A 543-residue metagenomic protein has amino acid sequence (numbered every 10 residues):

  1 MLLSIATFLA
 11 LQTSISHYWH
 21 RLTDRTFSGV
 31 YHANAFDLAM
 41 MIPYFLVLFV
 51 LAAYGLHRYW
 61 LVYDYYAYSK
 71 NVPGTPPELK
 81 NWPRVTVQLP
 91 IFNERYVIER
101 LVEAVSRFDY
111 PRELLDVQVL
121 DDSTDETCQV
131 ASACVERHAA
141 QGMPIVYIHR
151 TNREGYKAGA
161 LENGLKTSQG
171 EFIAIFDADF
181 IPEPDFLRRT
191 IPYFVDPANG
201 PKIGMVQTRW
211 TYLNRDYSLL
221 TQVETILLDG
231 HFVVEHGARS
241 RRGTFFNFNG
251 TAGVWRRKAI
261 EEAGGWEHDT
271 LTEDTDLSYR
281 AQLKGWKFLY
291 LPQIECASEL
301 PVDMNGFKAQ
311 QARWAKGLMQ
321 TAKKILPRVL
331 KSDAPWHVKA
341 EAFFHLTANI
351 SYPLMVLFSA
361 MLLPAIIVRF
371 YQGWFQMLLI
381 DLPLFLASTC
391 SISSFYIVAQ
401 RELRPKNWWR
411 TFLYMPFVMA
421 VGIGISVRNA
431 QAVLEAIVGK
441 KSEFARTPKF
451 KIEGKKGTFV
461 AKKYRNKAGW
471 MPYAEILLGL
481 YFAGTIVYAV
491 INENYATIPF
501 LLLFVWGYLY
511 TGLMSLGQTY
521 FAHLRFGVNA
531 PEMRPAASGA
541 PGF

Functional and structural regions predicted by a protein language model:
I5-A33: Low-complexity, acidic polar-rich segments
W60-L114: N-terminal signal-anchor transmembrane helix
Y65-A67, P76-L79, A348-E443, K449 (+1 more regions): Membrane-embedded multi-pass helical conduit in multi-pass membrane proteins, especially envelope-biosynthetic
F92, Y96-V97, K331-L354, K451-G484: Loop-to-transmembrane boundary segments
E103-I148, R153: Acidic donor-binding segment of Leloir-type glycosyltransferases
S123, D177-I181, D269: The conserved acidic donor/metal-binding loop of glycosyltransferases
V135-F172, P184-L271, Q282-L283, M304-T347: Long helical/loop segments within the catalytic core of UDP-sugar-dependent glycosyltransferases, especially the large
D269, S278-C296: Catalytic donor-sugar/metal-binding loop of nucleotide-sugar-dependent glycosyltransferases
